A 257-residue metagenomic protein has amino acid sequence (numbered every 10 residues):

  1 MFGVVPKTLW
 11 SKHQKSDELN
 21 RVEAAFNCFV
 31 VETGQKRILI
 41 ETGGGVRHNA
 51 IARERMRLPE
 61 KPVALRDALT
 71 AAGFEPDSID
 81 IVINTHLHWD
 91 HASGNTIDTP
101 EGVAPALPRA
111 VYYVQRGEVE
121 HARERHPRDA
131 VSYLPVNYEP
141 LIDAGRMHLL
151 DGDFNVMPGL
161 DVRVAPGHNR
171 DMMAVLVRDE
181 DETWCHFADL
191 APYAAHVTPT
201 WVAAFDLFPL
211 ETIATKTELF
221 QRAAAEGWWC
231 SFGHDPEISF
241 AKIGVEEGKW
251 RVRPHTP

Functional and structural regions predicted by a protein language model:
M1-A72, A174-D189: Conserved beta-strand hairpin/beta-sheet module of binuclear metal-dependent hydrolase folds, prominently
Q14-L19, P100, V162-R163: Short, P/G- and charge-enriched loop/turn segments at secondary-structure junctions
I38-I40, I83, Y112, W184-H186 (+1 more regions): Residue-level marker for buried hydrophobic side chains located in beta-strands that build the well-ordered beta-sheet
T42-G45, L87, G117-E118, G167-N169 (+2 more regions): Active-site metal-binding loops of divalent metal-dependent hydrolases
M56-D67, R178-P257: Cap/insert and terminal regions of metallo-dependent hydrolase folds
E60-F74, S78-D80, I97, A106-V164 (+2 more regions): Metallo-beta-lactamase
I79-D90: Metallo-beta-lactamase
A92-G102, K242-I243: Metal-dependent catalytic neighborhoods of phosphoester/phosphodiester hydrolases
